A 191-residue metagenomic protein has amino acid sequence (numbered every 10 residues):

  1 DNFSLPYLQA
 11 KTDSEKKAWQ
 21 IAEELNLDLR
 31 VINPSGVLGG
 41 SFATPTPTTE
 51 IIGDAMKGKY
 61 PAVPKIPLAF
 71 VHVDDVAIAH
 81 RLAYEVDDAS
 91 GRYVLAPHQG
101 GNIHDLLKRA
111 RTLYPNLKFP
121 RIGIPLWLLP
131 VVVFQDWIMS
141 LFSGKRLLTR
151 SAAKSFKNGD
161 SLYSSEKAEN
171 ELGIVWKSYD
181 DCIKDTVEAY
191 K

Functional and structural regions predicted by a protein language model:
D1-N2, T44, E50-V71, D75 (+1 more regions): A conserved pocket-lining segment of Rossmann-fold NAD(P)-dependent short-chain dehydrogenase/reductase
D1-R30: Active-site Tyr-X1-5-Lys
Q9, V31, P64-A77, R92 (+3 more regions): Conserved loop-to-helix N-cap of the C-terminal "lid" that shapes the substrate pocket in Rossmann-like
E24-D28, G39-I51, A83-Y93, N116-K118: Glycine/proline-rich active-site loop of Rossmann-fold NAD(P)-dependent oxidoreductases
N33-P34, L38: Conserved SDR Rossmann-fold cofactor-binding beta-strand/turn motif
A79-R146, S165, Y179-K191: Mid/C-terminal beta-alpha module of Rossmann-like enzyme folds, strongest in SDR-family dehydrogenases/epimerases
I103, A152-S164: Active-site loop of classical SDR/Rossmann-like NAD(P)-dependent oxidoreductases, centered on the catalytic Tyr-X3-Lys
